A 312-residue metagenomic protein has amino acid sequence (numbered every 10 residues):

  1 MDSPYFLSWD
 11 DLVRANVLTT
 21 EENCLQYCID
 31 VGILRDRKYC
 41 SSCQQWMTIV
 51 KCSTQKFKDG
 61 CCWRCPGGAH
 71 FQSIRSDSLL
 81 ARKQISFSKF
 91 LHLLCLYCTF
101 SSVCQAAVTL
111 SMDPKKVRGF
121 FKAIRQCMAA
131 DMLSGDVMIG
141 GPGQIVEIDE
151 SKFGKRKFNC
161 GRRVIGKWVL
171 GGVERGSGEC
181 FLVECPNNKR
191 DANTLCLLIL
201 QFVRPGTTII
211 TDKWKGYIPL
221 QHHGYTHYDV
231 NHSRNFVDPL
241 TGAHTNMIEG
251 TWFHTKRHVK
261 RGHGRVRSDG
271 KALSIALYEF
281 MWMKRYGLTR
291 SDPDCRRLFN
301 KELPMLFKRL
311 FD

Functional and structural regions predicted by a protein language model:
M1-D312: Residue-level recognition of single "structural anchor" positions that define or cap local secondary structure
